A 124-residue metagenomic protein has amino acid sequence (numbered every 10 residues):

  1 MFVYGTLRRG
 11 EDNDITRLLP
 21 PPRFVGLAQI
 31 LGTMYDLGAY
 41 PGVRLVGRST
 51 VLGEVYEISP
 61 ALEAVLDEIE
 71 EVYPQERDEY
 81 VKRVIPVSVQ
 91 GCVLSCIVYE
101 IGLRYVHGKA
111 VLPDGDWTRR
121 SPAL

Functional and structural regions predicted by a protein language model:
M1-L124: Glycine-aromatic micro-motifs
